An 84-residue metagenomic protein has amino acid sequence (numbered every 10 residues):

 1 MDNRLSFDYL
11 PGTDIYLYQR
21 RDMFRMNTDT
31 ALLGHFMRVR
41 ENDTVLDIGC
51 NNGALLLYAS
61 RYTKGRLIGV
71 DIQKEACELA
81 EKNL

Functional and structural regions predicted by a protein language model:
D2-R40: Class I SAM-dependent transferase core
H35-L84: Conserved SAM/SAH cofactor-binding pocket of Class I
